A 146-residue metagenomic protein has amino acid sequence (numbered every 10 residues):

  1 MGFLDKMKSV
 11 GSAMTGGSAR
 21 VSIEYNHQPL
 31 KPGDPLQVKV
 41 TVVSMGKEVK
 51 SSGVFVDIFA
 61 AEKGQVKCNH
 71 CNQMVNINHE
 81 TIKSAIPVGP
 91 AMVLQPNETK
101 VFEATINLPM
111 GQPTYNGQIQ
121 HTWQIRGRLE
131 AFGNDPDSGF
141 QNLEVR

Functional and structural regions predicted by a protein language model:
M1-R146: C-terminal beta-sandwich interaction modules and adjacent acidic, Ser/Thr/Pro/Gly-rich low-complexity tails used
